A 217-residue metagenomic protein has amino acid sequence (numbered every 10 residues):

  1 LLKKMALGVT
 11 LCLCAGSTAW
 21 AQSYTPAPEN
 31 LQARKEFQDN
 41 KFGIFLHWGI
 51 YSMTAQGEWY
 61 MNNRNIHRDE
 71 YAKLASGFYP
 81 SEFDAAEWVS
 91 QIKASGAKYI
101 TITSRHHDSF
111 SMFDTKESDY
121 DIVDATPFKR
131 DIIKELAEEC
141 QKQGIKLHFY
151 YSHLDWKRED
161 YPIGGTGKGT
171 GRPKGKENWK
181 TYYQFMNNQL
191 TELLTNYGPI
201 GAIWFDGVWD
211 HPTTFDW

Functional and structural regions predicted by a protein language model:
L1-V9: Bacterial N-terminal signal peptides that target proteins for export
C12-L13: Repetitive helical segments and hydrophobic/amphipathic motifs
S17-A21: Sec/Tat signal peptide C-region and signal peptidase I cleavage site
Q22-W217: Mature catalytic domains of secreted/periplasmic carbohydrate-active enzymes
